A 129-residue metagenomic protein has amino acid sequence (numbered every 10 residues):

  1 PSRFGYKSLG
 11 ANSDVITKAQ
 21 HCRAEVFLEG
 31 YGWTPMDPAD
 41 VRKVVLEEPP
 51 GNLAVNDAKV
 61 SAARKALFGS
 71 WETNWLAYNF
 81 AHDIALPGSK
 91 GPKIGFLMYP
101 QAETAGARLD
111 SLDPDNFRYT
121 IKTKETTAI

Functional and structural regions predicted by a protein language model:
P1-K90: Hydrophobic/aromatic-rich core segments of domains that either
P49, A62-I129: Low-complexity, Gly/Ser/Thr/Pro-rich intrinsically disordered linker/tail segments
